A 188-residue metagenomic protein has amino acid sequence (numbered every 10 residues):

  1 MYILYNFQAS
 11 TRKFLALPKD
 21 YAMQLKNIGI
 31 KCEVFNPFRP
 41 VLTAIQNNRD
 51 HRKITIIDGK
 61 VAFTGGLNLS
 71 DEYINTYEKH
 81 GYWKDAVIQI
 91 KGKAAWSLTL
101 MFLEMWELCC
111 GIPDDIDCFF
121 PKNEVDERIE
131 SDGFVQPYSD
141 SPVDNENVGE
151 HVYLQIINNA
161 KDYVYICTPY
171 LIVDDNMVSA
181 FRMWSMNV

Functional and structural regions predicted by a protein language model:
M1-V188: Charged, low-complexity intrinsically disordered terminal segments
